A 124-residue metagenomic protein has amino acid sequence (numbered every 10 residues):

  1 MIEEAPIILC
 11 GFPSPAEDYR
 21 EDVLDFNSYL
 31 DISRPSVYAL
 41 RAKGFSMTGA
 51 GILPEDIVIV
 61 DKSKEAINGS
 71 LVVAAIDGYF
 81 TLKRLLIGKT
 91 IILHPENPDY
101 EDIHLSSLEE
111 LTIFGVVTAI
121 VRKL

Functional and structural regions predicted by a protein language model:
M1-T48, N68, Y79-F80, I87-I92 (+3 more regions): Short, positionally conserved secondary-structure boundary motifs
E55-D56, S70: Structural motif
I59-V60, V73: Hydrophobic beta-strand signal
E96-S107: Low-complexity, intrinsically disordered Gly/Pro/Thr-rich segments
E110-L111: Flexible glycine-rich active-site/ligand-binding loops centered on an Asp-His dyad
